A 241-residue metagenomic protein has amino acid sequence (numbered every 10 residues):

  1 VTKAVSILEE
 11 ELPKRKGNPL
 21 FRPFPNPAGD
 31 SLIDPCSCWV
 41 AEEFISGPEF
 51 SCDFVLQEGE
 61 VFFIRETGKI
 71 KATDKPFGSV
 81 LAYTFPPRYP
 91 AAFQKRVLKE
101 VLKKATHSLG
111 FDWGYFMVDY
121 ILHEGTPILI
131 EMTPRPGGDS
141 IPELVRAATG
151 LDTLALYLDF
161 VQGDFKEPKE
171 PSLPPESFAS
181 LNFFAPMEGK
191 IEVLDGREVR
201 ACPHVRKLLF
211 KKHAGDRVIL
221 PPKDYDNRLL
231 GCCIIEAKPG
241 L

Functional and structural regions predicted by a protein language model:
V1-W39, S46, E58, R88-E100: Active-site nucleotide/adenylate-binding loops and adjacent lid/helix of ATP-dependent enzymes
K3-L8, V40-E42, E49-K71, K75-G78 (+4 more regions): Beta-strand scaffold of nucleotide-dependent catalytic cores
I33, F44-G47, G110-G114, Y225-D226: A short catalytic or substrate-binding loop motif that flags glycine-/basic-rich loops and adjacent residues that bind
E43, P86-P87, R146, L230-K238: Short, well-ordered beta-strand elements within core beta-sheets of diverse protein domains
L56-V61, L122-G125, P186-M187, K238: Short acidic-glycine loop/turn motifs at beta-strand connectors
K75-P86, R228-L230: Acyl/amide activation-and-transfer machinery of modular secondary-metabolite enzymes
K95-V118, T133-E192: Active-site "cap" helix and flanking loop/linker of ATP-utilizing ligase/carboxylase catalytic domains
L158-L241: Peripheral (often C-terminal) accessory segments that flank ATP-dependent C-N-forming ligase machineries
